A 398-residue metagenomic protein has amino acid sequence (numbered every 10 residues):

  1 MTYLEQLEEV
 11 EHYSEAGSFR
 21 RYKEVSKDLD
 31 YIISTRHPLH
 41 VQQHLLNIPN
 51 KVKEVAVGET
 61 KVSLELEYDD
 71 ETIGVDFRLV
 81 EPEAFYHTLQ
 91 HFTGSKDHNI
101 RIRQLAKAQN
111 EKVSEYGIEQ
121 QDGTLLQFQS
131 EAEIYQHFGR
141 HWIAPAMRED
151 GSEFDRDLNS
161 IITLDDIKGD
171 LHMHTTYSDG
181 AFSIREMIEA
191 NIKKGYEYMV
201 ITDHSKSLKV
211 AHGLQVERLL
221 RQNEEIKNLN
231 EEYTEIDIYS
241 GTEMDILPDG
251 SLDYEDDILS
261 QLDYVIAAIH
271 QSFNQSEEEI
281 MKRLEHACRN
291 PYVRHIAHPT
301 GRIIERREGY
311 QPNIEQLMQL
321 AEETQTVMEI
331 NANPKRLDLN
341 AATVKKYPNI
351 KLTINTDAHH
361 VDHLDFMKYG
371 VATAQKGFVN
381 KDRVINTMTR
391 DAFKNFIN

Functional and structural regions predicted by a protein language model:
M1-S14: Helical scaffold of the NTase/Pol beta-like nucleotidyltransferase catalytic core
E11-A16, K51-E54: A short linear hydrophobic-aromatic micro-motif
A16-Y22: Short, solvent-exposed loop/turn elements at beta->coil junctions and helix N-caps that rim active or binding pockets
Y22-T175, I184-G195, H212-I236, P248-N398: Charged catalytic cores and adjacent phosphate/nucleic-acid-binding surfaces used for phosphate/nucleic-acid chemistry
T175-T176, Y196-T202, K206: Ser/Thr-glycine-rich phosphate-binding loops at phosphate-binding pockets of nucleotides, nucleotide cofactors
N191, S205-L208: Conserved structured catalytic cores and adjacent interaction surfaces of nucleotide-binding/hydrolyzing enzymes
M199-D203, I238-G241, A297-H298: Short beta-strand segments at enzyme active-site cores
G241-M244, Y369: Active-site catalytic microenvironments in core metabolic enzymes, especially phosphate/sugar-handling
